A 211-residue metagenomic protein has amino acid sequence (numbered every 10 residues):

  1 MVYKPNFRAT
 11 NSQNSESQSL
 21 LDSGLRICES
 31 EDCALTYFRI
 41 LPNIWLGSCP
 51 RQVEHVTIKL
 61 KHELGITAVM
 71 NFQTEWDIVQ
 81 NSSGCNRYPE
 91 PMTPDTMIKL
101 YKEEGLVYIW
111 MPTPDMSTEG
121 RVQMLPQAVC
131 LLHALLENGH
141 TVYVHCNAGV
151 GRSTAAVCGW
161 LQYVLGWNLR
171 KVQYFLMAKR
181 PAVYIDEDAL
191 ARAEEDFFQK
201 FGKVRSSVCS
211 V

Functional and structural regions predicted by a protein language model:
M1, A68, S207-S210: Detector for intrinsically disordered, low-structure N-terminal pre-sequences
M1-I27: Cytosolic, low-complexity regulatory segments enriched in Ser/Pro/Gly with interspersed Lys/Arg in eukaryotic signaling
C28-L35, I40-V142, Q162-F197, F201-G202: Cysteine-based protein phosphatase catalytic domain of the PTP/DSP
G139-C158: A phosphate-binding catalytic loop at a beta-strand-loop-alpha-helix junction that coordinates phosphoryl groups
Q199-V211: C-terminal domain-closing interface element
